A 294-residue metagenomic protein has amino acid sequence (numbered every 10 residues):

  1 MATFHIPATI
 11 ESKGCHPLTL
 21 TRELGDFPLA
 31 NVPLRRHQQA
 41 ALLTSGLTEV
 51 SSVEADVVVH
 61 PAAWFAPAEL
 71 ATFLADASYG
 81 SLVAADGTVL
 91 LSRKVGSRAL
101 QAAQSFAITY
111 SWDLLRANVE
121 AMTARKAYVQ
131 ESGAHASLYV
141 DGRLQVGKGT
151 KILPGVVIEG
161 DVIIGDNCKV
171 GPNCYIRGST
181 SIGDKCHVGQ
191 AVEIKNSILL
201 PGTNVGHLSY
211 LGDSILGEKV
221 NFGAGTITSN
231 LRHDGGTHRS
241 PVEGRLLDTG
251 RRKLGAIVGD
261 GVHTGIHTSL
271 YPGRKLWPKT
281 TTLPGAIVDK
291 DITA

Functional and structural regions predicted by a protein language model:
M1-G133, K279, G285: Terminal amphipathic alpha-helical/low-complexity segments used for targeting or macromolecular assembly
I10-E11, P61, G149, N167 (+5 more regions): Residue-level recognition of short loop/turn positions
R36, K151, K169-G171, N221 (+2 more regions): Short, surface-exposed helix/turn micro-motifs that flank interaction/cofactor sites
K94-S179: Extended, small-residue-rich solenoid/repeat segments and analogous flexible loops that form exposed scaffolds
G183-G189: Surface-exposed extracellular loop regions of Gram-negative outer-membrane beta-barrel proteins
Q190-A191, N196-A294: Glycine-rich hexapeptide-repeat left-handed beta-helix
